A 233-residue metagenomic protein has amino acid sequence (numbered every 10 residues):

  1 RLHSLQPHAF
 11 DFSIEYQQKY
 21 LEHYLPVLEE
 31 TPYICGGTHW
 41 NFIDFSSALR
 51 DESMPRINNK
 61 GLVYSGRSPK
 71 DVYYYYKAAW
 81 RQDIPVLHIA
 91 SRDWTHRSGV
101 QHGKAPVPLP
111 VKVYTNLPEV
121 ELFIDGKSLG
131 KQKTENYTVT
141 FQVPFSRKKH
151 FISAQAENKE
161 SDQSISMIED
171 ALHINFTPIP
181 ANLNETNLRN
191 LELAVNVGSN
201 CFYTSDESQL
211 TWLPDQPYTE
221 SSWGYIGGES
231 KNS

Functional and structural regions predicted by a protein language model:
R1-Q132, Q142-F145, N158: Extended substrate-binding grooves/exosites of carbohydrate-active enzymes
F12, K127, Q163-I165, S221 (+1 more regions): Intrinsically disordered, low-complexity segments enriched in Ser/Pro/Gly/Ala and basic residues
E121, D162, Y203-S205: Residue-level signal for secondary-structure boundary sites
Y137-F141: Short strand-edge motifs at loop-to-beta-strand transitions and within beta-strands of extracellular beta-rich domains
R147-F151: Extracellular Ig-like/FN3 beta-sandwich strand-entry sites
E160-P180: Edge beta-strands of extracellular beta-sandwich domains
H173-S233: Compositionally biased, intrinsically disordered or flexible polar/acidic segments
